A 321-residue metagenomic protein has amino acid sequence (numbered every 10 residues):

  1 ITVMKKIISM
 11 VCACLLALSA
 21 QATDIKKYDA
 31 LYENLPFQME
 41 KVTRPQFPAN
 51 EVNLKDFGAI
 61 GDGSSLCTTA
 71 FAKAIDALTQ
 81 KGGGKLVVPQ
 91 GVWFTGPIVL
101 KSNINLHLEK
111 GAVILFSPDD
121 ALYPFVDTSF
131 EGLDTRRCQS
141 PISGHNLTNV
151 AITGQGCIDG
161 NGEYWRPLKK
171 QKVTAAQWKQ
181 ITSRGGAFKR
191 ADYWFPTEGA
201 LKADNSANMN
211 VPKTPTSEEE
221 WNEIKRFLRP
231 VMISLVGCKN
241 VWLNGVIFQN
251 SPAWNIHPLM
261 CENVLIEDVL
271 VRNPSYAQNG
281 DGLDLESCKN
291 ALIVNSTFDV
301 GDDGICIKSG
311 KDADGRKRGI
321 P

Functional and structural regions predicted by a protein language model:
I1-V3: Short, Lys/Arg-enriched N-terminal segments with co-localized hydrophobic residues within the first ~10-30 amino acids
K5-L15, A20-V87, V92-N105, E109-G237 (+4 more regions): Extracellular "leader-to-stem" segments immediately downstream of a signal peptide or signal-anchor in secreted/lumenal
K110-A112, T148-G156, K239-Q249, E262-P274 (+3 more regions): Right-handed parallel beta-helix
P141, M232, N255, G282 (+1 more regions): Structural detector of coil-to-beta-strand junctions
H257-M260: Extracytoplasmic assembly/pore-lining segments of large envelope/extracellular complexes
